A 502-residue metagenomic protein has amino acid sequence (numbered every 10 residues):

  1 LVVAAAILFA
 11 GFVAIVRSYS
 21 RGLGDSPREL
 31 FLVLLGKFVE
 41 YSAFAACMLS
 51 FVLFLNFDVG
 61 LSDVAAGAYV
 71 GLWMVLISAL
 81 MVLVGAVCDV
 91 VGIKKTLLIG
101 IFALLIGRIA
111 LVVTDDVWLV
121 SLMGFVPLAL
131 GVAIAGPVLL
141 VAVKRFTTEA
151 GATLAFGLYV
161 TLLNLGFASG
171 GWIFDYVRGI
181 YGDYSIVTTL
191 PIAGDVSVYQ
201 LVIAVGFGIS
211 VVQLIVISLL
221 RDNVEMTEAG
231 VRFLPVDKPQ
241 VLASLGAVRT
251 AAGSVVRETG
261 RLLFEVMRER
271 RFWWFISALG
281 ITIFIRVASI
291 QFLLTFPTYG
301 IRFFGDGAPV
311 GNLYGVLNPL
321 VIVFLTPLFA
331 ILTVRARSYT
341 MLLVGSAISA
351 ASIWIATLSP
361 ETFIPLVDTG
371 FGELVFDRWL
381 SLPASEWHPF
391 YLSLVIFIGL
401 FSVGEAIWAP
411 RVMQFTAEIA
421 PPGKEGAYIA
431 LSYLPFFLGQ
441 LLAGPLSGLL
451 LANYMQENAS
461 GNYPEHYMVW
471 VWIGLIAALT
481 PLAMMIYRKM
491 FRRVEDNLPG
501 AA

Functional and structural regions predicted by a protein language model:
L1-L30, E149-T153, F174-L293, P297 (+3 more regions): Intracellular loop-helix junctions on the cytosolic face of multi-pass helical membrane proteins
F38, L119-A135, L366-W408: Hydrophobic core of transmembrane alpha-helices in multi-pass small-molecule transporters, especially MFS/SLC-type
C47-A65, F292-N312: Short amphipathic helix-loop junctions that connect adjacent transmembrane helices in Major Facilitator Superfamily/SLC
A68-A86, V316-F329, L438: Central cavity-lining transmembrane alpha-helices of secondary-active solute carriers, predominantly the Major
L80-I93, R178, F324-M341, L451: Helix-to-loop junctions at the C-terminal end of transmembrane segments in multipass secondary transporters
F102-D116, A347-E386: C-terminal ends and interior cores of transmembrane alpha-helices in multi-pass membrane transporters/permeases
I134-T148, G300, A406-P421: Intracellular juxtamembrane helix-capping segments at the cytosolic ends of symmetry-related transmembrane helices
T153-D183, I209-S210, N318, S432-S447: Glycine-rich segments within core transmembrane alpha-helices of 12-TM secondary carriers
